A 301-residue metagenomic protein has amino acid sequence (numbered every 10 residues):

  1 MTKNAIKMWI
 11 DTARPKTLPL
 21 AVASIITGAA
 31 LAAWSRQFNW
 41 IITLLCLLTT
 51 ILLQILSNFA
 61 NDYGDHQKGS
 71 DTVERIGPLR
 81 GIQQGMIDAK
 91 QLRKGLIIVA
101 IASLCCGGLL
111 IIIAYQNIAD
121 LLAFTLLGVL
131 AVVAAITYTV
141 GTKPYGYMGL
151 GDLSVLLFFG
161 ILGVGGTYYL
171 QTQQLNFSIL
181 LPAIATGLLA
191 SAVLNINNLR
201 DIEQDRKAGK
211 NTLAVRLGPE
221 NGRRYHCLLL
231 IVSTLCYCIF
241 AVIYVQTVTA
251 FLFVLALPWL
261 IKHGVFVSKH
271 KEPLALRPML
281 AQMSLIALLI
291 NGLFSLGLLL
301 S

Functional and structural regions predicted by a protein language model:
M1-I41, L45, K143, V155: Topogenic membrane-insertion module of multi-pass membrane proteins
T2, P78-Q174: Intramembrane alpha-helical segments
V22-T27, L153-Y168, V215-P219, L280-F294: Small-residue-rich segments of transmembrane alpha-helices in multi-pass membrane proteins, especially helix faces
T27, R36-A60, A123-I136, F177-I196: Membrane-embedded alpha-helical segments that form the functional core of polytopic membrane enzymes, especially those
L52-I76, A192-A214: Acidic (Asp/Glu-rich) catalytic motifs at the cytosolic membrane interface
R75-A114, L213-V245, L285, I290: Multi-pass membrane catalytic core of lipid/isoprenoid biosynthesis enzymes
V155-I202, E220-R224: Functional transmembrane core segments of multi-pass inner-membrane proteins
V242-S301: Extended hydrophobic alpha-helices typical of membrane-associated regions
